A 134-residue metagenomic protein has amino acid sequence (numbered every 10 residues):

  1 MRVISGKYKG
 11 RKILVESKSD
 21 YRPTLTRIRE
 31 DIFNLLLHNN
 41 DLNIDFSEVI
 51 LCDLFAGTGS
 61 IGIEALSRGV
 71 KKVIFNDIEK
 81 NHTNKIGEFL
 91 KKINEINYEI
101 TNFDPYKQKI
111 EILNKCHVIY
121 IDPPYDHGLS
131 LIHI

Functional and structural regions predicted by a protein language model:
M1-L54: S-adenosyl-L-methionine
T24, G128-L129: Secondary-structure boundary/capping motif
I50, K71-K72, N97: Residues at the starts of beta-strands that form the adenosine-phosphate
L51-A65, F75, P105, C116-H127: Conserved proline-anchored active-site loop of SAM-dependent methyltransferases that bridges a beta-strand
E79: Conserved SAM/SAH-binding beta-strand->alpha-helix loop
N84-L113: S-adenosyl-L-methionine
I132-I134: Conserved small/polar residues in nucleotide/adenosyl-binding loops
